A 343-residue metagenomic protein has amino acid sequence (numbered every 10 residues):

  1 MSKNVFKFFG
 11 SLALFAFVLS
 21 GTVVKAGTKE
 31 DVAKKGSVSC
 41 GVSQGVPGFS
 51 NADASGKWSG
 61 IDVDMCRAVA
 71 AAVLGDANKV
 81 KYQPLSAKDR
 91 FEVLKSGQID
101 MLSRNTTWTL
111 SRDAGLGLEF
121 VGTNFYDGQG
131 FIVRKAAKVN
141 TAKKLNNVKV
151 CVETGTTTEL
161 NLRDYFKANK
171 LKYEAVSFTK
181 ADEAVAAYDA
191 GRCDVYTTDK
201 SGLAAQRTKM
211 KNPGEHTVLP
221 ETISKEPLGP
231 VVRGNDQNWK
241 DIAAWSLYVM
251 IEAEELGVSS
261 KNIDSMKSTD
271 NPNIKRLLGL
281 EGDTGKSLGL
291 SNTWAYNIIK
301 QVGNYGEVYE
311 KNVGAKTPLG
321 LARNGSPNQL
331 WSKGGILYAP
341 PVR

Functional and structural regions predicted by a protein language model:
M1-L12: Bacterial N-terminal signal peptides that target proteins for export
L19-A26: Sec/Tat signal peptide C-region and signal peptidase I cleavage site
A26-G27, A33-S103, L288-L290, Q301 (+3 more regions): Extracytoplasmic small-molecule ligand-binding "clamshell" domains of the periplasmic binding protein/Venus flytrap
S39-G48, W58-V73, T107, D127-E183: Bilobed "Venus flytrap"/periplasmic-binding protein-like clamshell domains and structurally analogous long
D64-R67, A71-V73, A136-V139, K143 (+6 more regions): Extended ligand-binding regions for polar small-molecule ligands
R67, A71, G75, K79-K144 (+2 more regions): Acidic, polar ligand-binding/catalytic clefts
V80-E92, A175-A190: Short helix-initiation/N-cap motifs at beta->coil->alpha
L280-R343: C-terminal functional modules
